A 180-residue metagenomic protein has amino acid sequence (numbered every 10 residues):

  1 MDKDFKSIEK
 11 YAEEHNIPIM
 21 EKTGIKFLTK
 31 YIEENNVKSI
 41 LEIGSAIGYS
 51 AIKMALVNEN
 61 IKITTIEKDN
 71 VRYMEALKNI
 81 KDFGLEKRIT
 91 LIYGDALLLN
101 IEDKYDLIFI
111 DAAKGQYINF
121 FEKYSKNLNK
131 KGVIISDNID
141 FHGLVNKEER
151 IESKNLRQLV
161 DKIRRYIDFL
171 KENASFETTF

Functional and structural regions predicted by a protein language model:
M1-L107, K114-I135, I139-F180: A short alpha-helical cap/connector motif
